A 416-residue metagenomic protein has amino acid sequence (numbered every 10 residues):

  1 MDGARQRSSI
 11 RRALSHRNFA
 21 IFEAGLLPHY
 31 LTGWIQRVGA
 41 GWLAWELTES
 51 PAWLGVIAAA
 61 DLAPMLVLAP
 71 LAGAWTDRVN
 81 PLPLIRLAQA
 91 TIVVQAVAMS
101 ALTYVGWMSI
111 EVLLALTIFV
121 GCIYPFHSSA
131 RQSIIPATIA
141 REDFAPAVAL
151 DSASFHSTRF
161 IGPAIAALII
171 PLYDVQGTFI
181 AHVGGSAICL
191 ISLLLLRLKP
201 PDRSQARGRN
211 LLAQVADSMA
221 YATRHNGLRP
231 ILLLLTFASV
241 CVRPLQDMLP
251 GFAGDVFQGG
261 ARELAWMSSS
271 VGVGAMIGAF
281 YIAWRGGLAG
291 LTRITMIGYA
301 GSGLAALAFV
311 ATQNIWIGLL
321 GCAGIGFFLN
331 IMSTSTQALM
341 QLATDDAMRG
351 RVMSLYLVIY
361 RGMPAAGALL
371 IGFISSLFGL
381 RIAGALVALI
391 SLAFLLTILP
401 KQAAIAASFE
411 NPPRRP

Functional and structural regions predicted by a protein language model:
D2-G3, D143, L194-A220, S408-R414: Flexible cytoplasmic inter-helical loops of multi-pass small-molecule transporters
R5-A63, A220-V271: Helix-loop boundary and gating motifs at the non-cytosolic
I21-F22, M108-A115, I231, W316-C322: Short hydrophobic/alpha-helical segments at membrane-entry points of transmembrane helices in Major Facilitator
H29-Y30, D61, D151-F155, R159 (+2 more regions): Structural signature of transmembrane alpha-helices in multi-pass secondary transporters
P51-A52, R141-D151, A261-R262, D346-L355: Loop-to-transmembrane helix entry/capping segments in MFS-fold secondary transporters and related SLC/MFSD carriers
I57, V67-L71, R78, L82-V94 (+7 more regions): C-terminal transmembrane bundle of multi-pass solute transporters/carriers
I110-T117, G121, P146-D202, L245 (+6 more regions): Hydrophobic alpha-helical transmembrane segments
F119-R131, I325-T336: Core transmembrane helices of Major Facilitator Superfamily
